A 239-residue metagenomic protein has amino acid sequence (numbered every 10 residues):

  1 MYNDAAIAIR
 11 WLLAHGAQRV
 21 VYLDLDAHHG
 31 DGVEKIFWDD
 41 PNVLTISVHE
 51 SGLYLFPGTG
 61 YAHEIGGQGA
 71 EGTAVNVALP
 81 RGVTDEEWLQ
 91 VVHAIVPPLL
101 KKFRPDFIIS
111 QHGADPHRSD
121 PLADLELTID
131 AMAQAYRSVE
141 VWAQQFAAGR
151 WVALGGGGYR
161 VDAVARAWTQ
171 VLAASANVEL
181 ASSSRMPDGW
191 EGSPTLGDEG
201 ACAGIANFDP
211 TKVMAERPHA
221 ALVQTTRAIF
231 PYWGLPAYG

Functional and structural regions predicted by a protein language model:
M1-G239: A general "terminal functional-core" signal
